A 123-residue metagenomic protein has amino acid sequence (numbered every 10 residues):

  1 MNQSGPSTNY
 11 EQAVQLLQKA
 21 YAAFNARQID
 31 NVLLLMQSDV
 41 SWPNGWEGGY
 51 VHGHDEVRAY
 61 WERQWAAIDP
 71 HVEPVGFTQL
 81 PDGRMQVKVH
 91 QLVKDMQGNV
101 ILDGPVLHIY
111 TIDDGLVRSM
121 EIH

Functional and structural regions predicted by a protein language model:
M1-L35, L116: Short, low-complexity N-terminal intrinsically disordered segments enriched in polar/charged residues
N2-Q12, R58-H123: A beta-strand edge to alpha-helix "cap/lid" segment located at domain peripheries
L17-A20, N31-L33, V40, G53 (+3 more regions): Hydrophobic pocket/interface hotspot
I29-P81: A solvent-exposed, acidic/Ser-Thr-rich amphipathic alpha-helical stretch
